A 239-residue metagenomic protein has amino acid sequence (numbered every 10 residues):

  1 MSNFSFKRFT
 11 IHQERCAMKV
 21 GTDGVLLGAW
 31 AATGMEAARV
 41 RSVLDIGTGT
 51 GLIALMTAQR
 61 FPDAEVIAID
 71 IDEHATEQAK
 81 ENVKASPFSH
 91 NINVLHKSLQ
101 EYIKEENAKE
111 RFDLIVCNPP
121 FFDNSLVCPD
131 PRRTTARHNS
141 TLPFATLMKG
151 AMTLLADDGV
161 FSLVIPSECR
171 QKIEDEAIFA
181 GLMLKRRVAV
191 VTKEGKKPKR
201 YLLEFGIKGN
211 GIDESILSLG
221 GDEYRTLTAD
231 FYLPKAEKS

Functional and structural regions predicted by a protein language model:
M1-M35: Class I SAM-dependent transferase core
R8, D63, S89-N91, D113 (+2 more regions): A generic structural signal for alpha->beta connector loops
H12, I67, N93-L95, K185-V188: General small-molecule cofactor/ligand-binding pocket signal
C16, V20, T141-P198: Conserved Class I SAM-dependent methyltransferase catalytic core
D23, A29-A108, L114-C128: Conserved SAM/SAH cofactor-binding pocket of Class I
L27, N118, L147, F205: Residue-level signal for inorganic ion chemistry
E110, P119-T146: Mobile active-site "lid"/loop adjacent to the S-adenosyl-L-methionine
G195-S239: SAM/dcSAM-binding transferase cores
